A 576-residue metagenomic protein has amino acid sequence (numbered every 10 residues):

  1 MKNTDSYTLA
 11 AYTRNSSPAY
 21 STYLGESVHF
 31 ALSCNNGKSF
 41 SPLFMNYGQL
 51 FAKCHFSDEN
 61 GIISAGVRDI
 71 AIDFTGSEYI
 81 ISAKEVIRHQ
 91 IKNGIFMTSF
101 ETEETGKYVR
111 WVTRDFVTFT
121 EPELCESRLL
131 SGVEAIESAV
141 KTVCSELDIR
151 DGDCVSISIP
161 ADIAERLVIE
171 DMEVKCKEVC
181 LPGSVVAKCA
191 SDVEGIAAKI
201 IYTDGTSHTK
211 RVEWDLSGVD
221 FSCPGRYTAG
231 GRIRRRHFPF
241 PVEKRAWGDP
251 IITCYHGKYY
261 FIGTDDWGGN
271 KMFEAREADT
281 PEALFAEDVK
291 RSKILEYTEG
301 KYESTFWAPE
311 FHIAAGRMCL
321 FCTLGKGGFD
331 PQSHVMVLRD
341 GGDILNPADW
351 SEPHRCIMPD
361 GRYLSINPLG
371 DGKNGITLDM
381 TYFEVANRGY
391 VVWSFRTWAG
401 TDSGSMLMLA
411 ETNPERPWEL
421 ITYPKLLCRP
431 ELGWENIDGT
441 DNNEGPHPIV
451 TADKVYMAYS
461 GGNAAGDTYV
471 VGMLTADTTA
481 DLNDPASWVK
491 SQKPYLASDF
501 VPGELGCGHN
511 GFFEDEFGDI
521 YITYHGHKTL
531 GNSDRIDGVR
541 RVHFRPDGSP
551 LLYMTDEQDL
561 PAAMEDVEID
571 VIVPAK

Functional and structural regions predicted by a protein language model:
M1-K576: Carbohydrate-active catalytic/glycan-binding domains of CAZyme proteins, especially the secreted or lumenal ectodomains
